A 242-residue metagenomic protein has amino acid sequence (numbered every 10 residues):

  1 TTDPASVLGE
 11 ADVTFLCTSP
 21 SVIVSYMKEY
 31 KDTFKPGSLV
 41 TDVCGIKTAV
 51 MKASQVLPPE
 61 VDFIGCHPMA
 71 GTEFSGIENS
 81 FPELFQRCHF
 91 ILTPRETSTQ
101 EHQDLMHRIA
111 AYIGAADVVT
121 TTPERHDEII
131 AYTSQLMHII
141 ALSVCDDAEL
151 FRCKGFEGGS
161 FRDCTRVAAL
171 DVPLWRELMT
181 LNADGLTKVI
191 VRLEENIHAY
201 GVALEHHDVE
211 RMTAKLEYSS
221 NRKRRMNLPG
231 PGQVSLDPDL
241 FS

Functional and structural regions predicted by a protein language model:
T1-P4, V119-T120: Short acidic-hydrophobic, aromatic-tinged amphipathic segments that line or gate anion-handling sites
P4-F34, S38-L39: Rossmann-like NAD(P)-binding element
C17-S19, C44, P94: Glycine-rich, N-terminal phosphate-binding loop of Rossmann-like dinucleotide-binding domains
S19-V22, I46, D184: Short glycine-rich anion-binding loops that position phosphate/pyrophosphate groups of nucleotides and phosphorylated
K28-E78: Rossmann-like NAD(P)(H) cofactor-binding subdomain of soluble oxidoreductases
L84-A169: Internal alpha-helical scaffold of NAD(P)-dependent oxidoreductase catalytic cores
R152-K223: Interdomain hinge/lid region at the active-site interface of Rossmann-like NAD(P)-dependent oxidoreductases
